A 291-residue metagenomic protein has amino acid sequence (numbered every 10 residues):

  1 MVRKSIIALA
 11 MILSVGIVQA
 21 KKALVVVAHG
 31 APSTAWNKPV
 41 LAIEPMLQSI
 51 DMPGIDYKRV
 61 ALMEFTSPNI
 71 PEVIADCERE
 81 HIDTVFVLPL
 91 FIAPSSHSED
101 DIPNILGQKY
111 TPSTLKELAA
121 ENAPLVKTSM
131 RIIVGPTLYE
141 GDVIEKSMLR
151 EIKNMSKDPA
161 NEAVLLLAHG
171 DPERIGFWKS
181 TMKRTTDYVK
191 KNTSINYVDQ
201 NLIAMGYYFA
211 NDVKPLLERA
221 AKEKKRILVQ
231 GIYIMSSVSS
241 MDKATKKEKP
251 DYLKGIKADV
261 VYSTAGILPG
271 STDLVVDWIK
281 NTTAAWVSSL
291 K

Functional and structural regions predicted by a protein language model:
M1-S5: Positively charged n-region of N-terminal signal peptides that target proteins for export
A8-M11, K291: Intrinsically disordered and other compositionally biased segments
A10-Q19: Hydrophobic h-region of N-terminal signal peptides that target proteins for export in Gram-negative bacteria
K21-K291: Active-site-proximal alpha-helix that buttresses catalytic centers in soluble enzyme cores
